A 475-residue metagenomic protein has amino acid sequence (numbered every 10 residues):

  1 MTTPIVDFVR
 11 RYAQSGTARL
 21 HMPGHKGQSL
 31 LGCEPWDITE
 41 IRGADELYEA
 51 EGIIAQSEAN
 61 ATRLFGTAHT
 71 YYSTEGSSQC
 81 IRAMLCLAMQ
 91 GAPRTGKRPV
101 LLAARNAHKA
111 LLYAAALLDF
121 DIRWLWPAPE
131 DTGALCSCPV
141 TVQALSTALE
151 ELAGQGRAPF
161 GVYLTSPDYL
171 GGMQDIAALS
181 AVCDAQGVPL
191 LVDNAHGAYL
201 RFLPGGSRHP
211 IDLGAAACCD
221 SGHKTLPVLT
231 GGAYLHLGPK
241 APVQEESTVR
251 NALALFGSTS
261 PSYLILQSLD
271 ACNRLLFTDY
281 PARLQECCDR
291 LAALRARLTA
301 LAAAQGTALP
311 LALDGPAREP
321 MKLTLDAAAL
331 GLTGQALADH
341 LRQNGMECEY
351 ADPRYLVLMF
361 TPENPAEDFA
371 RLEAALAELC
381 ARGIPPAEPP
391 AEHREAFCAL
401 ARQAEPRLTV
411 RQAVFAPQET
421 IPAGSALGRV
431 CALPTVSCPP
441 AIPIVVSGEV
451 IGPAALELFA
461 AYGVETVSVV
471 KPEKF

Functional and structural regions predicted by a protein language model:
M1-G52, V188: N-terminal "arm"/small-domain region of PLP-dependent enzymes with the aminotransferase-like
T2-R10, G76-L313: Conserved PLP-enzyme active-site core in the AAT-like
E34-Q79: Conserved N-terminal alpha-helix of the aminotransferase class I/II PLP-enzyme fold
A68-T70, K97-L101, I444: Short active-site oxyanion
Y72, W124-W126, D220, Y350 (+1 more regions): Structural signal for conserved beta-strand scaffold positions within catalytic alpha/beta enzyme cores
T299-A454, L458-G463: Conserved C-terminal alpha-helix-loop-beta "cap" of PLP-dependent enzymes that closes/shapes the active-site mouth
K471-K474: Terminal helix/beta-alpha structural elements that buttress the NAD(P)+-binding lobe
